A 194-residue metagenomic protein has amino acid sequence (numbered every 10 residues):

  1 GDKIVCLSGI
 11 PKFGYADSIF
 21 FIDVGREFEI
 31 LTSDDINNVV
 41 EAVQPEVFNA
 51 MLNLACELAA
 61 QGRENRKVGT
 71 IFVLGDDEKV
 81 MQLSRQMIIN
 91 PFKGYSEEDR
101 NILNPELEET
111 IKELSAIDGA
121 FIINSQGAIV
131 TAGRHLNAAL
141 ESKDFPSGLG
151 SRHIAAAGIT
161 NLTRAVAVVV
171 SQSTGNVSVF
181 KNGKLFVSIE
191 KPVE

Functional and structural regions predicted by a protein language model:
G1-I159, T163-E194: Divalent-cation
